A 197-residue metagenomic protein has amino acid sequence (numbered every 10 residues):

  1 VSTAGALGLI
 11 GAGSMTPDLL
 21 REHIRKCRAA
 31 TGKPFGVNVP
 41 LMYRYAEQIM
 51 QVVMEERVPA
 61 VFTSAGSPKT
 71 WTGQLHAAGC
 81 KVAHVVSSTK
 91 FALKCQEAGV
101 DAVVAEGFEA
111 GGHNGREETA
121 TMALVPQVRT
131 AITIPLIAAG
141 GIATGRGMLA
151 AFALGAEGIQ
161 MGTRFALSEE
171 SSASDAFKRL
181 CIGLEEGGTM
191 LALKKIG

Functional and structural regions predicted by a protein language model:
S2-P135: Active-site entrance/lid segments in N-terminal catalytic domains of soluble metabolic enzymes
G115-I137, A143-G197: Conserved active-site-proximal phosphate/metal-binding subdomains
